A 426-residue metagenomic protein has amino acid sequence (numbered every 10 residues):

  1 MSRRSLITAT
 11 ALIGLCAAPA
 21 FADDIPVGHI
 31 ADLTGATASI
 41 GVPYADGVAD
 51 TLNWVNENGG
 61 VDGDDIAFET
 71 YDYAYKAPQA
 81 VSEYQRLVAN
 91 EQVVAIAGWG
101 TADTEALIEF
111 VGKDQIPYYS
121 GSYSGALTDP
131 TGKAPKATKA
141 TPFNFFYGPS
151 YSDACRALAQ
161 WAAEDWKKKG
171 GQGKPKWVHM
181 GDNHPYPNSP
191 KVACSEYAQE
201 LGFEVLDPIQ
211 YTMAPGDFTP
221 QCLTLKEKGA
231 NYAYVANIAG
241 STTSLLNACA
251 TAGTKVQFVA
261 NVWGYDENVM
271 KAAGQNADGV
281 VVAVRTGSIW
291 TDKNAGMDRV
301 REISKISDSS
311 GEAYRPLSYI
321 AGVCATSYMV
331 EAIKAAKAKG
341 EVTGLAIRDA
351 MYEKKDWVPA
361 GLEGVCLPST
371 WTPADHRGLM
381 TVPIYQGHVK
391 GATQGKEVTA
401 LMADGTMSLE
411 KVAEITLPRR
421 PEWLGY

Functional and structural regions predicted by a protein language model:
A9-A17: Bacterial N-terminal signal peptides
A18-A22: Sec/Tat signal peptide C-region and signal peptidase I cleavage site
I25, D46-F68, K167-Q172, Q199-G202: Signal peptide-proximal N-terminal region of secreted/periplasmic/extracellular or secretory-lumen proteins
G28-V48, Y71-P78, G100, M180-S189 (+2 more regions): Extracytoplasmic "Venus flytrap"
S39-D46, W54, N58-K133, Y147 (+2 more regions): Beta-alpha junction/loop-to-helix N-cap segments that form part of ligand/metal-binding clefts
V93-L206, Q257-V282: Extracytoplasmic ligand/sensor domains, especially the bilobed periplasmic-binding protein
G125, G148-P149, C249-C324, E422-W423: Extracellular/periplasmic periplasmic-binding protein-like sensory domains
I306-Y319, V330-L401: Segments of small-molecule ligand-sensing domains
